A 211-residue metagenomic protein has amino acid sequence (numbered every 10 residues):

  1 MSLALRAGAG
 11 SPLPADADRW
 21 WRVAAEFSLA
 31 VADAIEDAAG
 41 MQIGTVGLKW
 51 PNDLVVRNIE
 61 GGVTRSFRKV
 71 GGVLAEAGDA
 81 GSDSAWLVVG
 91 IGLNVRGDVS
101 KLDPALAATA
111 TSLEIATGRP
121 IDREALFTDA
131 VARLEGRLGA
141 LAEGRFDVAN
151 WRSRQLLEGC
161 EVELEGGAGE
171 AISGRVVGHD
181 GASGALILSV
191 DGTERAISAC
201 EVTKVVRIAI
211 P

Functional and structural regions predicted by a protein language model:
S2-P211: Catalytic beta-strand/loop module used to bind and position nucleotide/cofactor moieties in cofactor-attachment
